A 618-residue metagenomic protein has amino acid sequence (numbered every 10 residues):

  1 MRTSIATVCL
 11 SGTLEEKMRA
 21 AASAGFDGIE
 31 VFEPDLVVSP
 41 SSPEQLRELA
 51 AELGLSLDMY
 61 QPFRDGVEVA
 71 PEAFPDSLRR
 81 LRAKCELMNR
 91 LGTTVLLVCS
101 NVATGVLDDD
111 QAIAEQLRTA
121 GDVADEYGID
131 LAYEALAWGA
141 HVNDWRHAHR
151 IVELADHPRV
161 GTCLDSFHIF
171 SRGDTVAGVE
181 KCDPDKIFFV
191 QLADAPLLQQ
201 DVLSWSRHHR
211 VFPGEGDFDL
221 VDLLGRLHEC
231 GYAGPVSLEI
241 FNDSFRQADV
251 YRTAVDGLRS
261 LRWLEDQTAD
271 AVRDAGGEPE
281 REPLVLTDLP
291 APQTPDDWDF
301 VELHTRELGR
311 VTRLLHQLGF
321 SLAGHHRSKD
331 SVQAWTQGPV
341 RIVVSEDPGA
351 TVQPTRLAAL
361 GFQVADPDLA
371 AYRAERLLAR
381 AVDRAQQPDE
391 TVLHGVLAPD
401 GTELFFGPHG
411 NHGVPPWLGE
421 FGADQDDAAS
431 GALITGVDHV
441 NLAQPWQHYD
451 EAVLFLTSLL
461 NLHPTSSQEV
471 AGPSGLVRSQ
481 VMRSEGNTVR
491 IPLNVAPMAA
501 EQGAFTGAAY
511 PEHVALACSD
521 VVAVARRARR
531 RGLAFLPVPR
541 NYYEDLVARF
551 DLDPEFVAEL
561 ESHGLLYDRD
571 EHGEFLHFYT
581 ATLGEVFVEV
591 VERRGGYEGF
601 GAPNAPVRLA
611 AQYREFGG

Functional and structural regions predicted by a protein language model:
M1-T93, D125, V255-A291: N-terminal pre-domain/capping segments
T3-T7, I29-V31, L57-P62, L96-V98 (+5 more regions): Hydrophobic faces of well-ordered beta-strands that scaffold small-molecule active sites in alpha/beta enzyme cores
I5, A21, I29, A50 (+8 more regions): Conserved, mostly hydrophobic/aromatic
V8-E15, F32-P43, G66-P75, A103-D108 (+4 more regions): Acidic-and-aromatic substrate-binding clefts and catalytic sites of carbohydrate-active enzymes
G28-I29, Y60, T119-D217: Acidic/histidine-rich catalytic cores of soluble enzymes
V67-T162, R252, D256, L264-V272: Active-site acidic/histidine proton-transfer and metal-coordination neighborhood in alpha/beta enzyme cores
D270-R273, E278-E282, L286-A291, R341-V343 (+6 more regions): Vicinal oxygen chelate
D296-R306, G349-E375, H394-L397, T435-W446 (+1 more regions): Vicinal oxygen chelate
